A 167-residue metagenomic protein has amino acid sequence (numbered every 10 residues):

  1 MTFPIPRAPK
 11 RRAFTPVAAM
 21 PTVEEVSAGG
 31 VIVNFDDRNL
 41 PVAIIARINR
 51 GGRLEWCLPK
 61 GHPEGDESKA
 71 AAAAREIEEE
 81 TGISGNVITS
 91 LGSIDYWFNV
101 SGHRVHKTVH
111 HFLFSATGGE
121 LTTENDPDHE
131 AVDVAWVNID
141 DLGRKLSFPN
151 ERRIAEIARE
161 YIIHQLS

Functional and structural regions predicted by a protein language model:
T2-L58: N-terminal strand-loop-strand
P6-R12, T22-E25, N49-R53, A74-E80 (+4 more regions): Generic detector of short, locally flexible boundary/turn motifs and exposed helical patches
A8, R144, P149-S167: Charged phosphate-binding loop/patch that engages nucleotide di/tri-phosphates or the phosphate backbone of nucleic
V31-I32, R75, I157-E160: Charged/polar positions on well-ordered alpha helices
R53, D66, L113, I157-A158 (+1 more regions): A periodicity- and composition-biased signal for non-globular, repetitive helical segments
L54-C57, V132-A135, E156: A short, polar/proline- and glycine-enriched secondary-structure boundary/capping micro-motif
P63-R153: Unchanged
